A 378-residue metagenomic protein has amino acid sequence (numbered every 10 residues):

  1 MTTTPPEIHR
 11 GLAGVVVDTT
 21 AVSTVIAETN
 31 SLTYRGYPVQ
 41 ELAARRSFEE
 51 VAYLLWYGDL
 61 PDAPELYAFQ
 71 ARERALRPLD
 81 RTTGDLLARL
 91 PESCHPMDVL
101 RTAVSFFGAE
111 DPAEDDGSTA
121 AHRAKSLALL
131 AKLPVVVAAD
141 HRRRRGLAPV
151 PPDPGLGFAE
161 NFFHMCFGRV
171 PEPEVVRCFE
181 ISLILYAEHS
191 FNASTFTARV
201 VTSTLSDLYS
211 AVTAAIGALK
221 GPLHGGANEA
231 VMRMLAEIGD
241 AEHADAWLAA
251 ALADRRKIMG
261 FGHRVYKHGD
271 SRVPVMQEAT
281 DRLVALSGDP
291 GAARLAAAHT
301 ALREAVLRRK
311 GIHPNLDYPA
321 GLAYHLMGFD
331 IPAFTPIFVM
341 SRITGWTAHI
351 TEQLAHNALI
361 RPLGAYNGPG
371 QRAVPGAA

Functional and structural regions predicted by a protein language model:
M1-A378: Non-transmembrane, aqueous-exposed alpha-helical and coiled segments at domain scale
